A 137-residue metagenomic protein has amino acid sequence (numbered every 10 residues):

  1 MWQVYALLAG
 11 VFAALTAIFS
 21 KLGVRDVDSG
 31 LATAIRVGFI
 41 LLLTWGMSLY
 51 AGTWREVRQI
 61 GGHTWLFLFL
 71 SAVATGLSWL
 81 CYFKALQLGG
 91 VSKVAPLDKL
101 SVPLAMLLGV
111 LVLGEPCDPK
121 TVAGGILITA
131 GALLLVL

Functional and structural regions predicted by a protein language model:
M1-V11, V27, I40-F69, W79-L88 (+1 more regions): Membrane-interface interhelical linkers
V4, L8-V11, I35-F39, L66 (+3 more regions): Hydrophobic residues within alpha-helical transmembrane segments of multi-pass solute transporters/permease subunits
G10, A14, I18, W45 (+3 more regions): Hydrophobic/small/kink-forming positions within alpha-helical transmembrane segments of polytopic membrane proteins
L15-F39: Juxtamembrane helix-loop-helix junctions in multi-pass membrane proteins
G23, A32, A85, L111-C117: Hydrophobic/aromatic residues within transmembrane alpha-helices of multi-pass small-molecule transporters
L31-G38, L80, L86-L108: Helix-helix packing/entry segments at the starts of transmembrane helices
T44, K120-V136: Hydrophobic transmembrane alpha-helices of multi-pass small-molecule transport proteins
P103-V122: C-terminal transmembrane-helix exit sites in multi-pass transporters
